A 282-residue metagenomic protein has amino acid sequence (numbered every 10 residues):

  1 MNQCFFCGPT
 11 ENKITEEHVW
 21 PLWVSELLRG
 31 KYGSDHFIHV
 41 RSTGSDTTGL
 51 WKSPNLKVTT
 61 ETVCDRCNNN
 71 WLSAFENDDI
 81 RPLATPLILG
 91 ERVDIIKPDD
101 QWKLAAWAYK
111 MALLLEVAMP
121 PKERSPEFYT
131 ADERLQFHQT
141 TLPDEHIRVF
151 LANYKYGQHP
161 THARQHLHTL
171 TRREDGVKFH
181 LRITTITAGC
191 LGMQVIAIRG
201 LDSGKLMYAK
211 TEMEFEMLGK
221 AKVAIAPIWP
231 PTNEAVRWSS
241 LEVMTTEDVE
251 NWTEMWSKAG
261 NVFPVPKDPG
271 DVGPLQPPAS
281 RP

Functional and structural regions predicted by a protein language model:
M1-A74: An N-terminal structural lobe/cap that precedes and organizes the functional/catalytic core across diverse proteins
M1-G8, L115-A131: Short N-terminal signal/transit or membrane-insertion segments and the immediately adjacent low-complexity/disordered
Q3-G8, D94-I95, L181-R182: Intrinsically disordered, low-complexity boundary segments flanking structured domains
T10, L28, C67, W71 (+5 more regions): Generic structural signal of hydrophobic/aromatic residues within well-ordered alpha-helices of folded domains
G30, V40-R41, L87-E91, K220-A221: Glycine-rich loops and low-complexity Gly/Arg-rich segments that provide flexible linkers or classic glycine-based
V40-T43, P98-W102, P231-A235: Low-complexity, flexible helical/coil segments
G49-P126: Catalytic cores of phosphodiester-bond-cleaving enzymes
S125-P282: C-terminal, charged low-complexity interaction regions
